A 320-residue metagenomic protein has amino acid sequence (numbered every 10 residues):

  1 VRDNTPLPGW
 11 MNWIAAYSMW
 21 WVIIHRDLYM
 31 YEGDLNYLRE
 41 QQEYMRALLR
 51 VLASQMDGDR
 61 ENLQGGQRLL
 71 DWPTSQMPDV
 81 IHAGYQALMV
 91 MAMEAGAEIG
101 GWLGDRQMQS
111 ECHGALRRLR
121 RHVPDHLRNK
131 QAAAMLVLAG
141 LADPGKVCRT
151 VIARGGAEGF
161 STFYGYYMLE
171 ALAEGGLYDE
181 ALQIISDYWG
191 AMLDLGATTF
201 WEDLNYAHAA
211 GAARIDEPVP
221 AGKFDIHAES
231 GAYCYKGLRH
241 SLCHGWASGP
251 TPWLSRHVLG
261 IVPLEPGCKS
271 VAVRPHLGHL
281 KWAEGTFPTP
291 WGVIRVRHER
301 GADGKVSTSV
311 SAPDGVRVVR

Functional and structural regions predicted by a protein language model:
V1-R2, M19, Y29-M91, L103-L138 (+5 more regions): Active-site acid/base region of carbohydrate-active enzymes
V1-Y17, R60-G84, N129-V147, G175 (+3 more regions): Carbohydrate-binding/catalytic loop surfaces
G9-M11, W20-I23, E32-G33: Charged, long alpha-helical assembly modules
I14-D27, H82-E98, N129-G140, S161-E174 (+1 more regions): Well-ordered alpha-helical segments within folded domains of soluble proteins
R26, Q42, R46-L49, A53 (+5 more regions): Non-transmembrane alpha-helical segments in soluble domains of secreted/periplasmic/extracellular proteins
H113-G114, Q183-R320: Non-catalytic C-terminal accessory modules of carbohydrate-active enzymes
P124-H126, T150-F160, D187-D194: Solenoid-like repeat scaffolds
G175-Y178, G190-A191: Bacterial peptidoglycan biogenesis and beta-lactam-recognition machinery
